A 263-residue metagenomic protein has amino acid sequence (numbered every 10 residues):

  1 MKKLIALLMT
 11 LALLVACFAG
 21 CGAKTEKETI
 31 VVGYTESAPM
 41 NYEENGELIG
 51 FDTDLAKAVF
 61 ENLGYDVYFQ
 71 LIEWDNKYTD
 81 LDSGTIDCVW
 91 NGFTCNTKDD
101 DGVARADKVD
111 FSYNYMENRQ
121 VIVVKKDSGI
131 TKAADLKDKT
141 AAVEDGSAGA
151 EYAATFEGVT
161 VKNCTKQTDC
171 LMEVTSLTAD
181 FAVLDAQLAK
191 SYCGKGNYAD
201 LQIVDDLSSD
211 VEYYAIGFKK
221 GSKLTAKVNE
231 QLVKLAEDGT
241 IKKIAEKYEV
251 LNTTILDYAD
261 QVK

Functional and structural regions predicted by a protein language model:
M1-T29, K263: Short, low-complexity disordered leader/linker segments with a strong preference for bacterial N-terminal type II
A23, D66, A148-T165, D200-D205 (+1 more regions): Ligand-binding clefts/hinges and TM-proximal coupling segments of bilobed small-molecule sensing domains
T25-F93: Extracytoplasmic small-molecule ligand-binding "clamshell" domains of the periplasmic binding protein/Venus flytrap
T35-E36, M116-V124, A186, K190 (+2 more regions): Periplasmic-binding protein-like
T53, Y68-D82, S128, A148 (+2 more regions): Short helix-initiation/N-cap motifs at beta->coil->alpha
T53-N62, D127-S128, T140, D145-S147 (+1 more regions): Extended ligand-binding regions for polar small-molecule ligands
G92-A106, Y152-A154, D180-D210: A ligand-binding cleft/hinge motif common to bilobed small-molecule-binding domains
Y113-Y115, V124-A141: Flexible hinge/capping segments at coil-to-helix
